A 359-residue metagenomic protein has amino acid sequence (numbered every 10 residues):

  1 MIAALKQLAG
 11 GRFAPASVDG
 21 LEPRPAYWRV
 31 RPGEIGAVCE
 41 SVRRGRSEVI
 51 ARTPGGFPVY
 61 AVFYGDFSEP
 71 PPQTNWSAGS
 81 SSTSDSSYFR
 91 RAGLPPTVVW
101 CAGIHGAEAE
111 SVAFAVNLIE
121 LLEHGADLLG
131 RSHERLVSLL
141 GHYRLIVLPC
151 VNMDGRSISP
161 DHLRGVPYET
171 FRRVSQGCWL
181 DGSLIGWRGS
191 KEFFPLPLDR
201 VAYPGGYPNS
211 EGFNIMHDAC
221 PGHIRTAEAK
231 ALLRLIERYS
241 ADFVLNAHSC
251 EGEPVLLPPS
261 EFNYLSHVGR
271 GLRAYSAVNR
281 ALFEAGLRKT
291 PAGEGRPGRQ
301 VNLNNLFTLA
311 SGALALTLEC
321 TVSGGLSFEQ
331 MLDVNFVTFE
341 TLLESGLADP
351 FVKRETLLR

Functional and structural regions predicted by a protein language model:
M1-G33, G125, L129, Y207 (+1 more regions): C-terminal accessory segments enriched in acidic
M1-W76: Short glycine- and acidic-rich boundary segments immediately preceding or forming the N-terminal edge of structured
R31, A51-Y60, E108-A115, R225 (+3 more regions): Phosphate/oxyanion-binding active-site loops and adjacent basic polyanion-contact surfaces
T53-G55, R91-L94, S138-H142, G206-P208 (+2 more regions): Extracellular/periplasmic catalytic domains that process cell-envelope and extracellular macromolecules
Y60-A61, S84-F89, L303-L309: Short, surface-exposed beta-strand/loop micro-motifs that present aromatic residues
F67-P70, W76-A92: Active-site cofactor/substrate anionic-group-binding motifs, chiefly glycine- and Lys/Arg-rich phosphate-binding loops
S87-A115, C150: Short HxH-centered metal-ligating active-site micro-motif
A109-E110, A115-Y264: Active-site/substrate-binding loop(s) of hydrolase catalytic cores
